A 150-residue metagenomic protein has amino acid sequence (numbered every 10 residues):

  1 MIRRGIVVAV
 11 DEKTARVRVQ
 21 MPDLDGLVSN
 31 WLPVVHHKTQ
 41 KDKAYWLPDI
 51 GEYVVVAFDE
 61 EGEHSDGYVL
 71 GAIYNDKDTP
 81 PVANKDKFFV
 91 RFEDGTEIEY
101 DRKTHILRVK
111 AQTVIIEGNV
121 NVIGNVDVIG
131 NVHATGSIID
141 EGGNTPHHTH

Functional and structural regions predicted by a protein language model:
M1-R102: Exposed beta-strand/loop interface patches that mediate assembly or binding
Y100, T104-I116, V120-V122, V126-V128 (+1 more regions): Low-complexity, small-hydrophobic/phenylalanine-enriched stretches that adopt extended beta/coil conformations used
P146-H150: Histidine-centered metal-binding segments
